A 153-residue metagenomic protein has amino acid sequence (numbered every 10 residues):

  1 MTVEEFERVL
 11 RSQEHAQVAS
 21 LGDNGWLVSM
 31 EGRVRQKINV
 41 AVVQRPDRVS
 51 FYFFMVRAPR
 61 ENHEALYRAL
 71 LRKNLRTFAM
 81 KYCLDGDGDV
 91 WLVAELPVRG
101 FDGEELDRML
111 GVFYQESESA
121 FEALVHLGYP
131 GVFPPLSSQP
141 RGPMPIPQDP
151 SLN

Functional and structural regions predicted by a protein language model:
M1-K37, D85: Charge-rich, low-complexity N-terminal segments
V9, Q13, A69, K73-T77 (+1 more regions): Conserved short hydrophobic interaction patches
G25-L27, D47-V49, D89-V90: Hydrophobic residues embedded in beta-strands of well-ordered beta-sheets
V34-R35, R57-A58, V98-G100: Short, surface-exposed beta-strand-loop junctions and turns on beta-sheet-rich folds
K37-E61: The feature represents the first ordered module of a protein
Y52-V93: Short, internal acidic amphipathic alpha-helical interface segments that mediate docking to partner proteins
D87-G111, Q115, S119-Y129, D149: Well-ordered alpha/beta subsegment
V125-N153: Short, highly charged C-terminal tails/helix-capping segments
